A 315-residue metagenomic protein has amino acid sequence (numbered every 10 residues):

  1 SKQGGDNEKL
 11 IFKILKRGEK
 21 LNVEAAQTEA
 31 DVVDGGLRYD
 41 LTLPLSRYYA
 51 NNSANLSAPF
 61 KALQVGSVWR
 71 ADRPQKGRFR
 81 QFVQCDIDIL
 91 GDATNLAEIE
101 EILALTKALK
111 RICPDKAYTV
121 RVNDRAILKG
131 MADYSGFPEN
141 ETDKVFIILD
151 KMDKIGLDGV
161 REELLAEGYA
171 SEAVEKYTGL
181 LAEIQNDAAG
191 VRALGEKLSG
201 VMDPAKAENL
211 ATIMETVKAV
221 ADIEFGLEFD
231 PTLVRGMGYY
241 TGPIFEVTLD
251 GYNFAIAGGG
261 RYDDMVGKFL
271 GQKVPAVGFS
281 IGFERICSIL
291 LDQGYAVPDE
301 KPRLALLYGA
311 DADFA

Functional and structural regions predicted by a protein language model:
S1, E29-V32, D40-N55, K61-D115 (+1 more regions): Positively charged, Gly/Ser-enriched RNA/tRNA-binding surfaces
S1-G35: Polyanion/phosphate-binding surface patch
S1-K9, V122-Y134, L233-T241: Beta-rich nucleic-acid/ligand-interaction surfaces
G18-K20, L43, A71, A126: Short loop/turn segments at secondary-structure transitions that flank enzyme active sites
L37, N123, I281: A conserved hydrophobic position in a structured secondary element of the catalytic/binding core that shapes
V120-E163: Short terminal or interdomain "cap/linker" segment that borders an active site or interface and mediates
